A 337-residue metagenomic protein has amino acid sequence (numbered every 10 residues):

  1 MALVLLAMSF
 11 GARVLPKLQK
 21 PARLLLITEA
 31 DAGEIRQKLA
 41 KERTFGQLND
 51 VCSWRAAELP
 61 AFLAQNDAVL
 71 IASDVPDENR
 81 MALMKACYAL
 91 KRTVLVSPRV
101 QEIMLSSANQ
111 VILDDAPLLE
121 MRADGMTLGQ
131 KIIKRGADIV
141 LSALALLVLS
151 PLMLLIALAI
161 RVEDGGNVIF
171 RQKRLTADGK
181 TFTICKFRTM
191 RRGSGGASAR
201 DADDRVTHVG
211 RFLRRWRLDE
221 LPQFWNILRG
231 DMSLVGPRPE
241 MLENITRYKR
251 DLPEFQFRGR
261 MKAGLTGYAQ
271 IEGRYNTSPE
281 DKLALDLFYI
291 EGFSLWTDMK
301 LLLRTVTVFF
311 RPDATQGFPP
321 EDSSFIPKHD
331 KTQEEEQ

Functional and structural regions predicted by a protein language model:
M1-F10: Glycine/serine-rich phosphate-binding loop and adjoining beta1-alpha1 elements at the start of nucleotide-handling
S9-L149, Q316-Q337: N-terminal hydrophobic signal-anchor/signal peptide
Q101-E102, I169-H208, L265-A284: Short, glycine-rich, amphipathic interfacial segments at transmembrane boundaries or analogous
V111, R171-L175, R260: Short acidic-hydrophobic surface loop/beta-edge motif
G129-G193, N226, L301-Q337: A hydrophobic, helix-centered structural microdomain
R135, T183, R205, R217-E220 (+1 more regions): An acidic site on a long C-lobe helix of protein kinase domains
D201-K262, L301-F309: A short, structured surface patch at a secondary-structure boundary
Q256-Q337: C-terminal terminal-structure detector
